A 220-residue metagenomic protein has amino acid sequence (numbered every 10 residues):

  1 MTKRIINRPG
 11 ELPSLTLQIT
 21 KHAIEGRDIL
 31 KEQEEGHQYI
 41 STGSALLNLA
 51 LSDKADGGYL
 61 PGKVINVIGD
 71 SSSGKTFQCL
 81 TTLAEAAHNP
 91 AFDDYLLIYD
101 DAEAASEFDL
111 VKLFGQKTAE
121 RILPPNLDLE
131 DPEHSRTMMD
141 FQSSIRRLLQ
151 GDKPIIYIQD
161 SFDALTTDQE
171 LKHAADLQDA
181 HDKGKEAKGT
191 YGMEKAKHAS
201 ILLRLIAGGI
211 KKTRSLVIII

Functional and structural regions predicted by a protein language model:
T2-R121, E133-M138, Q142-S143, R147-Q150: The Walker A/P-loop phosphate-binding site
D100-D101, P125, I218-I220: Conserved beta-strand segments of the P-loop GTPase G domain that flank and frequently precede/overlap
A102-A104, L127, S161-F162: Short, ordered loop/turn segments at secondary-structure junctions
K117-P132, K185-A187: Conserved P-loop NTPase mechanochemical-coupling segment
E133-I220: P-loop NTPase motor core
